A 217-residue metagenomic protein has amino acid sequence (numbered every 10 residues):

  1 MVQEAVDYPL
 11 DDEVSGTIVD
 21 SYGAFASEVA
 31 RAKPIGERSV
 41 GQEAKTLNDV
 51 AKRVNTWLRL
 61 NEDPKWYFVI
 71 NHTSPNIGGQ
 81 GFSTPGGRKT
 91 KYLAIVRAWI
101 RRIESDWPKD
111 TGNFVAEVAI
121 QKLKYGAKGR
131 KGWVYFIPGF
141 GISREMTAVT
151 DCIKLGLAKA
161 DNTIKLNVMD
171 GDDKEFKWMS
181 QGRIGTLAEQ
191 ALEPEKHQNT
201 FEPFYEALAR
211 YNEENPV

Functional and structural regions predicted by a protein language model:
M1-S39, E43-D49: Conserved inter-motif catalytic segment of the P-loop NTP-binding fold
G16-D20, E37-K45, S83-A98, G156 (+1 more regions): Short, Lys/Arg-enriched charge-dense amphipathic segments
T17, F68, A160-D161: A local structural micro-motif
Y22, T73, K165: Residue-level "edge-of-site" marker
S27, G78, M169-G171: Short secondary-structure boundary/hinge segments and terminal tails
G41-L155: Phosphate-binding/switch region of NTP-binding enzymes
D106-V217: C-terminal regions of RecA-like/P-loop NTPase motor modules
